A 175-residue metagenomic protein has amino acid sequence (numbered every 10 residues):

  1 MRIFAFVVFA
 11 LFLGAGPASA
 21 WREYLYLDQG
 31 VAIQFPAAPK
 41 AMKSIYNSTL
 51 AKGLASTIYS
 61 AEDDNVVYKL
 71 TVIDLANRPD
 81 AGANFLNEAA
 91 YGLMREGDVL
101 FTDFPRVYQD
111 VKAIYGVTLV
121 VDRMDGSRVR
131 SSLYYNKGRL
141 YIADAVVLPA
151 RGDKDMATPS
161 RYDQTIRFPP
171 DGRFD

Functional and structural regions predicted by a protein language model:
A5-G14: Bacterial N-terminal signal peptides
G16-A20: Sec/Tat signal peptide C-region and signal peptidase I cleavage site
R22-A32, D153: Short aromatic-glycine motifs in intrinsically disordered, low-complexity regions
E23, Q34-I58, A90-N136: Signature of long, low-cysteine stretches enriched in small and polar/charged residues
L27, P36, E62, T71-I73 (+2 more regions): A structural detector for beta-sheet-dominated domains
D28-G30, D63-V67, M124-G126, G138: Glycine-centered tight beta-turn/hairpin loop motif at sheet-sheet or coil-to-beta transitions
P39-K40, F85-L100, R139-D175: Surface-exposed amphipathic alpha-helical segments
S56-L86, Y141-A145: A short acidic-to-branched-hydrophobic micro-motif
